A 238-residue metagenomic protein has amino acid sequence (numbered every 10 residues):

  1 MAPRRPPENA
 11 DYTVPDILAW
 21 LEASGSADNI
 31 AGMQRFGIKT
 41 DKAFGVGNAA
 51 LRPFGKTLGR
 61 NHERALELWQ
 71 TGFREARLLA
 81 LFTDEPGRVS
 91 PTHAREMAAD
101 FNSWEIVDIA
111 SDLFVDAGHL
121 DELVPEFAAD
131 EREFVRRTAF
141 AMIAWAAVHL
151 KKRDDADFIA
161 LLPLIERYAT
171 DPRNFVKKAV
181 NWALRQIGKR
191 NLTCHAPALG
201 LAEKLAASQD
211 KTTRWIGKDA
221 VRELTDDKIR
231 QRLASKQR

Functional and structural regions predicted by a protein language model:
M1-R238: Alpha-helical scaffold domains
